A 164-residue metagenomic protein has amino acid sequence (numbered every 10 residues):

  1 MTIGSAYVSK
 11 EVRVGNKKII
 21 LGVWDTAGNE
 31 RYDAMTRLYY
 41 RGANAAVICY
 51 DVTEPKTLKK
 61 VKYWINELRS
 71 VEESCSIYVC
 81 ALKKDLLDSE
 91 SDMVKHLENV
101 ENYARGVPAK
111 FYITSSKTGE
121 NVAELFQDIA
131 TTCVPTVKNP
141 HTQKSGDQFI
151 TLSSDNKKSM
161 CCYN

Functional and structural regions predicted by a protein language model:
M1-I19, Y39-C49, E73: Eukaryote-specific detector of the first structured module of a protein
T2-S5, A27-E30, K60: Short gly/ser/thr-rich secondary-structure transition/capping motifs
I3, E11-K18, K62-I65, S74-N164: Conserved P-loop small GTPase signature centered on TRAFAC-class small GTPases
K18-D33: Switch II (G3) loop of P-loop NTPases
V23-W24, V47-D51, Y78-L82, T114: Conserved beta-strand segments of the P-loop GTPase G domain that flank and frequently precede/overlap
A27, T53, K117: Adenine-nucleotide cofactor-binding loop residues
E30, K56, L86-D88: Short, solvent-exposed loop/turn segments at secondary-structure junctions
Y32-P55, V61, E67-V71: Inter-motif core of Ras-like GTPase G domains
